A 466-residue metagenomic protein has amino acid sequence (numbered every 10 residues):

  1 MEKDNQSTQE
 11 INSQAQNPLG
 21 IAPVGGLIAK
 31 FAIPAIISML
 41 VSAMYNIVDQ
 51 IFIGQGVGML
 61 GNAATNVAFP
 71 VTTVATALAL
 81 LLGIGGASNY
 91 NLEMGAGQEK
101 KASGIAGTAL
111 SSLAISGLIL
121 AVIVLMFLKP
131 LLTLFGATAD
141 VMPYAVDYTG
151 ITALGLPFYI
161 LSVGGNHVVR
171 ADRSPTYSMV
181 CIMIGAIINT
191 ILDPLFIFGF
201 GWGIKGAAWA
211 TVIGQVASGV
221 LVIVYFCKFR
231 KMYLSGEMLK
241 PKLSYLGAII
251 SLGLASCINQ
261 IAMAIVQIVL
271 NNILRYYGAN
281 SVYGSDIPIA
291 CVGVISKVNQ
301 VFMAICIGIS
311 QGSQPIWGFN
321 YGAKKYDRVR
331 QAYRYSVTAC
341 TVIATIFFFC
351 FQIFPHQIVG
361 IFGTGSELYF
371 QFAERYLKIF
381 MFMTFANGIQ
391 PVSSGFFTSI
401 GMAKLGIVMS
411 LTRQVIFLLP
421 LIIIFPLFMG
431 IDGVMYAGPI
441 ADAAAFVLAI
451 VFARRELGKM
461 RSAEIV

Functional and structural regions predicted by a protein language model:
M1-A32, Y90-P157, G199-L254, W317-F382 (+1 more regions): Short alpha-helical transmembrane segments in multi-pass integral membrane proteins
G25-M44, V48, V71-L78, L154 (+5 more regions): Residue-level signal for short hydrophobic patches within transmembrane helices of multi-pass membrane transporters
K30-D49, I151, S162, G185 (+2 more regions): Transmembrane helical elements of multi-pass membrane transporters/channels
A35, M39, I51, Q55 (+16 more regions): Transmembrane alpha-helix boundary and packing residues in multipass membrane permease domains and related
M44-N62, L132-A139, L195-G201, A264-I295 (+4 more regions): Helix-terminus/linker motif at the lipid-water interface of multi-pass membrane proteins
N62-V122, Y159-S178, N271, I289-P355 (+2 more regions): Small-residue-rich hydrophobic transmembrane alpha-helices
G83, T152-R170, S178-A186, A207-V220 (+4 more regions): Short runs within selected transmembrane alpha-helices of multi-pass transporters and secretion channels
F417-P426: Transmembrane alpha-helical segments of integral membrane proteins
